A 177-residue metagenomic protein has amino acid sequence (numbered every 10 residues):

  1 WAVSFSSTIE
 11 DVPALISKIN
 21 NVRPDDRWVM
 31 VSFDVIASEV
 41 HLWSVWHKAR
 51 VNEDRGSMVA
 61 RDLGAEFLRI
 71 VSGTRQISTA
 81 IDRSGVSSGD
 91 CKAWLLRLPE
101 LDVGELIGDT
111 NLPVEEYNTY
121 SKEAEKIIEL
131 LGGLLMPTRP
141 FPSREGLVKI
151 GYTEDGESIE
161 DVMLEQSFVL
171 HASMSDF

Functional and structural regions predicted by a protein language model:
W1-S4, W94-L96: Active-site-flanking beta-strand signature of metal-NTP-handling nucleotidyl enzymes and homologous cyclase-like
V3-G64: N-terminal interaction modules that seed assembly of large macromolecular complexes
L15-K18, A80, L106: Hydrophobic side chains in well-ordered alpha-helices
E39, V45-L98: Ordered, amphipathic secondary-structure segments that act as subunit-interaction surfaces in large macromolecular
V86-F177: Glycine-rich, aromatic-bearing surface loops/beta-hairpins
